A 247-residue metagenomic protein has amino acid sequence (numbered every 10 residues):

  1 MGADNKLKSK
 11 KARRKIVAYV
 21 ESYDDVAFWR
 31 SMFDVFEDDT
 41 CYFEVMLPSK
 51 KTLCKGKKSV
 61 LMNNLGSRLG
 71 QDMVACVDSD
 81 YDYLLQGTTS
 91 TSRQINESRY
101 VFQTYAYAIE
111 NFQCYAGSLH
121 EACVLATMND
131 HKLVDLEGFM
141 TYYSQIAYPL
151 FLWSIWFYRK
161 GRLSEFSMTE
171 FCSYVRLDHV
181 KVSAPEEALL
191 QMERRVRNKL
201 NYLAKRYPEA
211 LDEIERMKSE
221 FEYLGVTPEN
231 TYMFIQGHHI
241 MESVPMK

Functional and structural regions predicted by a protein language model:
M1-K247: Acidic, divalent-metal-binding catalytic cores of TOPRIM and closely related two-metal-ion phosphodiester/pyrophosphate
